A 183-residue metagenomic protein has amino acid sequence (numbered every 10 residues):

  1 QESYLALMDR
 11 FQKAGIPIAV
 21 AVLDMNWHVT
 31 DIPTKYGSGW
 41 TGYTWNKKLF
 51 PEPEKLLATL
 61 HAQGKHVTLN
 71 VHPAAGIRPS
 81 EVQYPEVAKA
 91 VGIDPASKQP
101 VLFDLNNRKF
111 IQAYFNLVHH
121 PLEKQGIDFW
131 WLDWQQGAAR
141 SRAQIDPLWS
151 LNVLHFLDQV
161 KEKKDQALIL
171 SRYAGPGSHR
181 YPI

Functional and structural regions predicted by a protein language model:
Q1-I183: Catalytic-domain carbohydrate-binding cleft regions of carbohydrate-active enzymes
